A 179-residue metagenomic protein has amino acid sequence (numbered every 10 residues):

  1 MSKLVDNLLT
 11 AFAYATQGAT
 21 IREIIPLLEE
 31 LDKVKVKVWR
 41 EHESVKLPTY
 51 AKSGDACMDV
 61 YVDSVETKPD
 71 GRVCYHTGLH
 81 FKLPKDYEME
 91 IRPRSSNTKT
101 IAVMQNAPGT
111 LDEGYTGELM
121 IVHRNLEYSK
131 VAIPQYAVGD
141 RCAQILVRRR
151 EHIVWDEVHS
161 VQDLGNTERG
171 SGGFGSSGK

Functional and structural regions predicted by a protein language model:
S2-K179: DUTPase catalytic domain/fold
